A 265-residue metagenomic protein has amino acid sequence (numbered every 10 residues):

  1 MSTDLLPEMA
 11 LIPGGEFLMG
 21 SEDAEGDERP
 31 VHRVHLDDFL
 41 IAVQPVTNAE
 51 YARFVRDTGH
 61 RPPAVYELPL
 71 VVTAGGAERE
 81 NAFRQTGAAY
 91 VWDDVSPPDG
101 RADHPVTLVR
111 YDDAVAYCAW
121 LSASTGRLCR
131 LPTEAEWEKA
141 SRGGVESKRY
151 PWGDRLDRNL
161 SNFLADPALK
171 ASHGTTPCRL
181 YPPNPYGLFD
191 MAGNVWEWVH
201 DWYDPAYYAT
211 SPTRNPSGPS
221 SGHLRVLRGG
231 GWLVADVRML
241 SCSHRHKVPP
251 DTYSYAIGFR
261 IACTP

Functional and structural regions predicted by a protein language model:
T3-L11: GGW-centered surface loops in extracellular recognition modules
L11, L40-A42, W120, R260-A262: Residues within well-ordered beta-strands of beta-sheet-rich folds
L11-I12, L18, E22-D23, R61 (+2 more regions): Functional-site microenvironments in short loops/helix caps that host divalent-cation chemistry
G26-V31, R245-P250: Short, P/G- and charge-enriched loop/turn segments at secondary-structure junctions
D27-R33, D94-P97: Short, flexible, solvent-exposed loop/turn segments with mixed acidic/basic and small polar residues
R33-F39: A short N-terminal beta-strand-loop micro-motif at the entrance of redox/enzyme domains
F39, V46, A52-P63, L121-R127: Short capping motifs at secondary-structure boundaries
Y255-P265: Short, structured beta-strand segments at or near domain termini in extracellular proteins/domains
